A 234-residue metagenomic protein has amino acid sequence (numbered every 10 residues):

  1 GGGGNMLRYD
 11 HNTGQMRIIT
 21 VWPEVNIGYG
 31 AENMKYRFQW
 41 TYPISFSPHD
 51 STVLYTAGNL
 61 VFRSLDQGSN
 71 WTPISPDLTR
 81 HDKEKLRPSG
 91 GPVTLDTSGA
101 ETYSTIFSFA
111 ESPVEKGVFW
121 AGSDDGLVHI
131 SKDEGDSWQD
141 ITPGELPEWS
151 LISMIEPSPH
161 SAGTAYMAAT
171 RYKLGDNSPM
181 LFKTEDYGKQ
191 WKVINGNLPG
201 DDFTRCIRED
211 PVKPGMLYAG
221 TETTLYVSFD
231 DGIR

Functional and structural regions predicted by a protein language model:
G1-R234: Beta-propeller blade termini and top-face loops
